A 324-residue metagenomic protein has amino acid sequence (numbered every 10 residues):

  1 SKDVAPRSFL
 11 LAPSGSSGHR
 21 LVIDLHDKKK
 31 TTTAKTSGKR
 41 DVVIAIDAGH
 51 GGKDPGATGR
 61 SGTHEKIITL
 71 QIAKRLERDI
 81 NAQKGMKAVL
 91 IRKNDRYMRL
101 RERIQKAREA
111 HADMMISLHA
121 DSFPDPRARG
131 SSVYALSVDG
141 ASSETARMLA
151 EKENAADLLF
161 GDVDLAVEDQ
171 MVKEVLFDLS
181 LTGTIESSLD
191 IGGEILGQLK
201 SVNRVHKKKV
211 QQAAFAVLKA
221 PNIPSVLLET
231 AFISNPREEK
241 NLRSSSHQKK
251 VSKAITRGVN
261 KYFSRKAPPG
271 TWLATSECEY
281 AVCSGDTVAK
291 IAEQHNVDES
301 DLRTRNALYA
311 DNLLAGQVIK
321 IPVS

Functional and structural regions predicted by a protein language model:
S1-I44, K290: Signal-peptide-cleaved, periplasmic/extracellular N-terminal interaction regions immediately downstream of the signal
K2-F9, K28-T33, G52-D54, S122-P124 (+5 more regions): Short beta-strands and strand-coil junctions in structured, solvent-facing domains, enriched
I23, P124, K173-W272, R303-T304: Active-site-adjacent mobile loop/cap segments within catalytic or ligand-binding domains
H26-D41, S264-E279, P322-S324: Intrinsically disordered, low-complexity Ser/Thr-rich linker and spacer segments in cell-wall-related proteins
K29-D169, L181-I191, S300-R303: Catalytic-core regions of hydrolytic enzymes
E65-I68, I72, L76, R103 (+12 more regions): Stable alpha-helical elements in mature extracytoplasmic
K74-G85, R108-A112, V138, A150-A155 (+8 more regions): Sec-exported extracytoplasmic/periplasmic mature domains
A274-A281, E293, D298-S324: Extracellular LysM carbohydrate-binding repeats and other cell-envelope/extracellular binding modules
